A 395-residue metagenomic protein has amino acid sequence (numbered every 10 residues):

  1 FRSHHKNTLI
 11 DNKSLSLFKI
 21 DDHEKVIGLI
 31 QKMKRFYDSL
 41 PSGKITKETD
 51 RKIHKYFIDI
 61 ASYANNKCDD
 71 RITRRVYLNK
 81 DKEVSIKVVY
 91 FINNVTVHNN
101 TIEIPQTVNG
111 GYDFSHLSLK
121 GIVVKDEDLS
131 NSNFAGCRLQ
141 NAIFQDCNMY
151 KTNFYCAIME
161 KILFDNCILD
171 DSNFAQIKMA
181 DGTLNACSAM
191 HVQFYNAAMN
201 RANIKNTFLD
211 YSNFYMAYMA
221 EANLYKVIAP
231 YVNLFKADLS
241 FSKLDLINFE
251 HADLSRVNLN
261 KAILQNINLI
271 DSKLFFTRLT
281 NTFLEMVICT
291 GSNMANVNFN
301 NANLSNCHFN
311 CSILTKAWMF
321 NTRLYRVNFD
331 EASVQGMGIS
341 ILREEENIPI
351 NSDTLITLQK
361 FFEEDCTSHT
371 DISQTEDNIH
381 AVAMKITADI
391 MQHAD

Functional and structural regions predicted by a protein language model:
F1-L9, K13-R71, K80-V84: Terminal targeting and flexible regions in eukaryotic proteins, enriched in but not limited to LRR-containing proteins
T8-I10, E48, I58-D59, N66-M391: Tandem repeat scaffolds
